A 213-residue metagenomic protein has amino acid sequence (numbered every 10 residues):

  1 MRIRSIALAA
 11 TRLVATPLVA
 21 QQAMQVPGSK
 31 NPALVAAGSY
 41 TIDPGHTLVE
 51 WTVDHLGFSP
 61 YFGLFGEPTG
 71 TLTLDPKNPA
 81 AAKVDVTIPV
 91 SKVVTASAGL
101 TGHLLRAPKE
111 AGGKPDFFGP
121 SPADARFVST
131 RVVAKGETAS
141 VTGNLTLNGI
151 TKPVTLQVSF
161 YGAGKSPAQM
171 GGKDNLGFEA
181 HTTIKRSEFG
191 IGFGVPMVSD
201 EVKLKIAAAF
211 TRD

Functional and structural regions predicted by a protein language model:
M1-A7: Bacterial N-terminal signal peptides that target proteins for export
L8-R12: Hydrophobic helical h-region of N-terminal Sec-dependent signal peptides in bacterial secretory/periplasmic proteins
A15-P17: N-terminal signal peptide c-region/cleavage motif recognized by signal peptidases
A20-D213: Low-complexity, acidic/polar, glycine-enriched regions of mature
